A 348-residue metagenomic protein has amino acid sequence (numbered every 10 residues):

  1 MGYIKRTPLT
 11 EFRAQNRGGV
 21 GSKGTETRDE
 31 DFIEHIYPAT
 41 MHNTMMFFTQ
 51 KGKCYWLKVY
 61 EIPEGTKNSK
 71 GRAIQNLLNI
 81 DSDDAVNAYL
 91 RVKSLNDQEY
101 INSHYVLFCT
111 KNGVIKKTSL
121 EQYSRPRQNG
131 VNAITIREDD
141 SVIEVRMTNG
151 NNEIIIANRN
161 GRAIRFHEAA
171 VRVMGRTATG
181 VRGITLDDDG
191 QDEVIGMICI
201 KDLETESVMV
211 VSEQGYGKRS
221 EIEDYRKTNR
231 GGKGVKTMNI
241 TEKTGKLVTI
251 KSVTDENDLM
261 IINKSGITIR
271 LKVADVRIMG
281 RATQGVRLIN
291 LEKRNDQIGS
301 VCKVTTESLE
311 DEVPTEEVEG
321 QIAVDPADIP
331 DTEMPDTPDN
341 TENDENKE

Functional and structural regions predicted by a protein language model:
M1-E348: C-terminal interaction appendages of subunits in large macromolecular complexes
